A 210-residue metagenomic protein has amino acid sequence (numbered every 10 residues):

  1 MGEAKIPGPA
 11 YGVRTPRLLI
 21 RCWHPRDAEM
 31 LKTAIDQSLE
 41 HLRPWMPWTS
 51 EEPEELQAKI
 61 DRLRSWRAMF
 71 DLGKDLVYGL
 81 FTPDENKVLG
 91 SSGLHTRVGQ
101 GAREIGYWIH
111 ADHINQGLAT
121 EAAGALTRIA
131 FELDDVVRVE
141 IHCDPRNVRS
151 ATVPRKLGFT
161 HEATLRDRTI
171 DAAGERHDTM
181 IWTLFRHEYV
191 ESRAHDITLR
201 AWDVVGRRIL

Functional and structural regions predicted by a protein language model:
M1-M30, A34-P44, V77-L210: Acyl-donor (CoA/ACP) binding surface of acyl/acetyltransferases
W23, A34, E51-A58, L72: Generic, well-ordered alpha-helical segments
R43-R64: Conserved GNAT-fold acetyl-CoA-binding loop/helix
E51, R64-G79: A short helix-loop-beta-strand connector motif used in the catalytic cores of GNAT acetyltransferases and, in some
